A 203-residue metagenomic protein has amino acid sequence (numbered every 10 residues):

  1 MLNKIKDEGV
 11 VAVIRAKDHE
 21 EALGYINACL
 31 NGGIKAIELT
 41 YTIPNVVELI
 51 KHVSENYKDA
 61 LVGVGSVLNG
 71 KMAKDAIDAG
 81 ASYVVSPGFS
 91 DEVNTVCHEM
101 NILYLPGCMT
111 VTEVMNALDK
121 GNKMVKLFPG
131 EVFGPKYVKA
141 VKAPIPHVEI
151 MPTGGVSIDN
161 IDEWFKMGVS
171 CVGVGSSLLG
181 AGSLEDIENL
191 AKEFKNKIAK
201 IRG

Functional and structural regions predicted by a protein language model:
M1-A79, E99, H147, I158-D159 (+1 more regions): Conserved N-terminal beta1-alpha1 strand-loop-helix module at the mouth
R15-K17, I43, V64-G70, S86-S90 (+3 more regions): Glycine-rich beta-to-alpha transition loops that act as phosphate-gripper elements at the mouths of alpha/beta enzyme
Y25, V93, C97, E113 (+2 more regions): Aromatic/hydrophobic pocket-lining residues that form π-stacking "cages" and hydrophobic walls in ligand
I34-L39, I77-A79, H98-M100, T110-V138 (+1 more regions): Glycine/Thr-rich beta-alpha phosphate-binding loop at enzyme active sites
E38, G63, V85, L105 (+2 more regions): Conserved beta-strand positions in the central sheet of alpha/beta enzyme cores
N69-A79, T112-K120, Y137, V156-V172: Catalytic cores of alpha/beta
Y83, P87-V93, L127-G134, M167-L190: Glycine-rich phosphate-binding active-site loops on the catalytic face of alpha/beta enzymes
K139-P144: A charged, well-structured terminal subsegment
